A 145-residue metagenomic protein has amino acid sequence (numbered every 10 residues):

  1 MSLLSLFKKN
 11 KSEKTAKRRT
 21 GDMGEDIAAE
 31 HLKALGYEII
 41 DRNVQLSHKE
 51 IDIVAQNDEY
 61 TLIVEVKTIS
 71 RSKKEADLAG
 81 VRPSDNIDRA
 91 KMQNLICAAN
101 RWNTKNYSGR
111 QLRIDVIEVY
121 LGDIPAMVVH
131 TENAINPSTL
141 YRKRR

Functional and structural regions predicted by a protein language model:
M1-T20: Interdomain/boundary linker segments immediately adjacent to catalytic/signaling cores
K17-E25, A29: Nuclease catalytic cores
E30-H48: A short acidic/basic microdomain associated with nuclease active sites
L32, I53-A55, E59-A76, L95: Conserved catalytic cores of phosphodiester-cleaving nucleases, focusing on short active-site segments
K49-I51, L62, L112-I114, A126: Change "...and in nucleic-acid phosphodiester-cleaving endonucleases..." to "...and in nucleic-acid processing enzymes
D52-A55, E118-Y120: Conserved protein-kinase catalytic-loop segment immediately C-terminal to the catalytic Asp of the HRD motif
T68-G122: Catalytic cores of nucleic-acid endonucleases
Y120-R145: Short, low-complexity, polybasic intrinsically disordered segments
